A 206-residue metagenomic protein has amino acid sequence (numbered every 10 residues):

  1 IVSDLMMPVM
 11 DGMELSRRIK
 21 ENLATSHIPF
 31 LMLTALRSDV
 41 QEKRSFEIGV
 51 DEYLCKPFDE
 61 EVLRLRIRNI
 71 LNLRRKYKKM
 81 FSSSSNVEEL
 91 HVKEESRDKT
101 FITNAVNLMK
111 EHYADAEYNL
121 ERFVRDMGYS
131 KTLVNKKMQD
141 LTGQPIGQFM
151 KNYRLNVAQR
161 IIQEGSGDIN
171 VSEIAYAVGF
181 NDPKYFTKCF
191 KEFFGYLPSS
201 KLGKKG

Functional and structural regions predicted by a protein language model:
I1-V2: Active-site beta3 strand of CheY-like receiver
M7: Receiver (REC) domain active-site loop signature in two-component systems and cognate sites in sensor histidine kinases
V40, F58-I67: C-terminal output helix
R68-S85: The C-terminal output helix
N119, G165-L202: Sequence-specific DNA-binding recognition helix
